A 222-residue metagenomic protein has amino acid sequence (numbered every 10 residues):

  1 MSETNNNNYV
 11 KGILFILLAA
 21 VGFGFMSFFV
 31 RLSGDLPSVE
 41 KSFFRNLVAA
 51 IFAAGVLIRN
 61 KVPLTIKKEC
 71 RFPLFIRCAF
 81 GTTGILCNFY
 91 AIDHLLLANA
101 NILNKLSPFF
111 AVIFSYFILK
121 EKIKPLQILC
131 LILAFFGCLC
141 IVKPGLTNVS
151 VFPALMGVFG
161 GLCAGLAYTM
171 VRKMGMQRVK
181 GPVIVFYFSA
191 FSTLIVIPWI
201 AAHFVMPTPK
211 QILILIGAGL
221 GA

Functional and structural regions predicted by a protein language model:
M1-E40, V149-K173, I214-G217: Glycine-/small-residue-enriched transmembrane alpha-helix faces in small-molecule transporters and effluxers
M1-V21, A50-I76, P125, V179 (+2 more regions): Membrane-interface interhelical linkers
A20-G24, F28, A54, C78-L86 (+5 more regions): Hydrophobic/small/kink-forming positions within alpha-helical transmembrane segments of polytopic membrane proteins
D35-E40, C87-N104, K180-P182: Structural motif at transmembrane-helix junctions in multi-pass transporters
N60-A98, C140, L220-A222: Specific transmembrane alpha-helical segments of multi-pass solute transporters/efflux pumps, especially DMT/EamA
T83-H94, L139-S150, S192-V205: Hydrophobic alpha-helical transmembrane segments in multi-pass integral membrane proteins
N88-Y90, S107-L129: C-terminal transmembrane-helix exit sites in multi-pass transporters
L126-K143: Hydrophobic transmembrane alpha-helices of multi-pass small-molecule transport proteins
